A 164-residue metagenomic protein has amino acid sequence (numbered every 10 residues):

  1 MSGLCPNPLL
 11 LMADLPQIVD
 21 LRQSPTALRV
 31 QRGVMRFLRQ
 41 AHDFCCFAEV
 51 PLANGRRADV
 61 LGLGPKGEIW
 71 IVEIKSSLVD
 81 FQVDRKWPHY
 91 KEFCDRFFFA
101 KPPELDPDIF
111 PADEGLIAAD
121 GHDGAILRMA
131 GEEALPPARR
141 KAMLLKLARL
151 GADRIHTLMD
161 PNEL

Functional and structural regions predicted by a protein language model:
S2-A48, N54, I109-L164: Non-catalytic C-terminal interaction segments of nucleic acid-processing enzymes
I18, S76-D120: Catalytic cores of nucleic-acid endonucleases
V30-Q31, R56, Q82-K86: Amphipathic coiled-coil/heptad-repeat helices and related helical stalk/stem segments that mediate oligomerization
R39-Q40, G64-P65, K91-E92: Flexible, charged surface loops at secondary-structure boundaries
E49-P51, E73-D80: Short, flexible loop segments at the rims of nucleotide/cofactor-binding pockets, characterized by
P51, G64, D84-R85: Short Lys/Arg-rich amphipathic alpha-helical segments
N54, A58-I71: Active-site beta-strand-loop-beta-strand hairpin of nuclease catalytic cores that positions key catalytic residues
